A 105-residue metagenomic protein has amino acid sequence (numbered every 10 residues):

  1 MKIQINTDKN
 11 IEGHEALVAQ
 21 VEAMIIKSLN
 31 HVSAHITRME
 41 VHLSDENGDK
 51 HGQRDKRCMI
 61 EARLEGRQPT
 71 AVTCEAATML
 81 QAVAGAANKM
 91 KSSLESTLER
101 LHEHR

Functional and structural regions predicted by a protein language model:
M1-R105: N-terminal, polar/charged subdomain of small-to-medium soluble alpha/beta proteins
